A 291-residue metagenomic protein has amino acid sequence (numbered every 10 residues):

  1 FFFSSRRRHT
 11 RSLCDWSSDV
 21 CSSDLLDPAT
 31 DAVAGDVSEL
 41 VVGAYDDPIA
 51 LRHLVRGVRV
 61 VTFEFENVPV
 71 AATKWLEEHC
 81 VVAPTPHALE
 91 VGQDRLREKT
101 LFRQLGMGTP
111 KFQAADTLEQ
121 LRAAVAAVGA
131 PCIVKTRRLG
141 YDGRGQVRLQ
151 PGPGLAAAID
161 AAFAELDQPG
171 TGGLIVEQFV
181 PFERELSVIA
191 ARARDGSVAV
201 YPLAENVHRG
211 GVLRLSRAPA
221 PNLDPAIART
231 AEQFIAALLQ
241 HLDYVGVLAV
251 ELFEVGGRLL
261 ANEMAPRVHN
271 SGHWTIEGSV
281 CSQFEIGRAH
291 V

Functional and structural regions predicted by a protein language model:
F1-F3: Hydrophobic alpha-helical signal peptides and transmembrane signal-/tail-anchor segments that drive secretory-pathway
R8-D15, V20-S22, H290: Short, small-residue-biased leader/transition segments that mark boundaries at the very start of proteins
D24-G35: NAD(P)-binding Rossmann-fold cofactor-contacting core
G35-A123, A127-V128, C132-I133, L139-G140: Conserved N-proximal alpha/beta basic substrate-recognition cap immediately N-terminal to, or forming the N-lobe
G145, L149-V250, E254-G256: Internal nucleotide-binding/catalytic subdomain
R229-V250, P266-H290: Active-site "cap" helix and flanking loop/linker of ATP-utilizing ligase/carboxylase catalytic domains
R258-V268: A short beta-strand motif that forms the metal-chelation/ATP-contact edge of phosphoryl-transfer active sites
